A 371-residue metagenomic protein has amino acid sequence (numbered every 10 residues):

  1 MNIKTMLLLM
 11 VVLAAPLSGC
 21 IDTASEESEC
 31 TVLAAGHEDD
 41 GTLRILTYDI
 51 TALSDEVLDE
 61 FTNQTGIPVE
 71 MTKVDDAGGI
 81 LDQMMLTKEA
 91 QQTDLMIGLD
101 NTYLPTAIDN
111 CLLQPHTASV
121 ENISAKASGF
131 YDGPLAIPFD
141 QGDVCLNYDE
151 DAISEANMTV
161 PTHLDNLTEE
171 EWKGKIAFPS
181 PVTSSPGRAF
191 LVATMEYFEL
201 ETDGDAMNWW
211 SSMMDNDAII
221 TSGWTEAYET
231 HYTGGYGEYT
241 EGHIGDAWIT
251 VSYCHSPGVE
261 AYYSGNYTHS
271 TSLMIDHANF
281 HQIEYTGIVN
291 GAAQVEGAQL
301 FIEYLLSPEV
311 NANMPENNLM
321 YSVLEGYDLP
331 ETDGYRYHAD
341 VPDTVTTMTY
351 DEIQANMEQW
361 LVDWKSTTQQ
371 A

Functional and structural regions predicted by a protein language model:
M1-A34: Secretory targeting signatures
S28-T106, H243: Early extracytoplasmic/lumenal segment of secretory-pathway proteins
L46-D49, D132-F139, Y148-E150, A156 (+2 more regions): Short beta-strand->loop
Q91-M96, Q114-D151, D165, K175-P181: A structural signal for short loop-to-beta-strand junctions that line the ligand-binding cleft of periplasmic/secreted
L113-E121, A136-I137, D165-T168, Y262-F280 (+1 more regions): Short beta-strand->loop
E196-L273, H277: Ligand-binding pocket segment of bilobal, Venus flytrap-like solute-binding proteins
E284-T347: Mature extracytoplasmic/periplasmic domains
E331-A371: Extracellular/periplasmic bilobal clamshell ligand-binding domains
